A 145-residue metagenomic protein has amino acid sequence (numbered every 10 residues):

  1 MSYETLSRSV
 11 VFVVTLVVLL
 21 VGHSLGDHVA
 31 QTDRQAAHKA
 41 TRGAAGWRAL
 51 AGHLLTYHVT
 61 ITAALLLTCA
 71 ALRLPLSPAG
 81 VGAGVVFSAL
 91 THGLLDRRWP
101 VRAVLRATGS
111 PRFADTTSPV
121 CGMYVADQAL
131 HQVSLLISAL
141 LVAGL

Functional and structural regions predicted by a protein language model:
M1-L145: Hydrophobic alpha-helical transmembrane segments
